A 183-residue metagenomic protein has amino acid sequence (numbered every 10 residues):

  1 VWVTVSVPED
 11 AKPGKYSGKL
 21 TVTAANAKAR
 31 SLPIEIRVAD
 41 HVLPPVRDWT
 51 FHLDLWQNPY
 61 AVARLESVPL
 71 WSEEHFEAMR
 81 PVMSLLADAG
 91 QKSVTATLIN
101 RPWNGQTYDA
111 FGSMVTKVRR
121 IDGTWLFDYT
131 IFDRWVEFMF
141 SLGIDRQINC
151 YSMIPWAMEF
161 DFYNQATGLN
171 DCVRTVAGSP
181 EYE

Functional and structural regions predicted by a protein language model:
V1-V3: Surface-exposed binding patches on compact interaction domains or structured appendages
S6, Y16-A24, R30-E183: Aromatic-lined carbohydrate-binding surfaces of glycoside hydrolases
E9-P13: Surface-exposed loops/turns
